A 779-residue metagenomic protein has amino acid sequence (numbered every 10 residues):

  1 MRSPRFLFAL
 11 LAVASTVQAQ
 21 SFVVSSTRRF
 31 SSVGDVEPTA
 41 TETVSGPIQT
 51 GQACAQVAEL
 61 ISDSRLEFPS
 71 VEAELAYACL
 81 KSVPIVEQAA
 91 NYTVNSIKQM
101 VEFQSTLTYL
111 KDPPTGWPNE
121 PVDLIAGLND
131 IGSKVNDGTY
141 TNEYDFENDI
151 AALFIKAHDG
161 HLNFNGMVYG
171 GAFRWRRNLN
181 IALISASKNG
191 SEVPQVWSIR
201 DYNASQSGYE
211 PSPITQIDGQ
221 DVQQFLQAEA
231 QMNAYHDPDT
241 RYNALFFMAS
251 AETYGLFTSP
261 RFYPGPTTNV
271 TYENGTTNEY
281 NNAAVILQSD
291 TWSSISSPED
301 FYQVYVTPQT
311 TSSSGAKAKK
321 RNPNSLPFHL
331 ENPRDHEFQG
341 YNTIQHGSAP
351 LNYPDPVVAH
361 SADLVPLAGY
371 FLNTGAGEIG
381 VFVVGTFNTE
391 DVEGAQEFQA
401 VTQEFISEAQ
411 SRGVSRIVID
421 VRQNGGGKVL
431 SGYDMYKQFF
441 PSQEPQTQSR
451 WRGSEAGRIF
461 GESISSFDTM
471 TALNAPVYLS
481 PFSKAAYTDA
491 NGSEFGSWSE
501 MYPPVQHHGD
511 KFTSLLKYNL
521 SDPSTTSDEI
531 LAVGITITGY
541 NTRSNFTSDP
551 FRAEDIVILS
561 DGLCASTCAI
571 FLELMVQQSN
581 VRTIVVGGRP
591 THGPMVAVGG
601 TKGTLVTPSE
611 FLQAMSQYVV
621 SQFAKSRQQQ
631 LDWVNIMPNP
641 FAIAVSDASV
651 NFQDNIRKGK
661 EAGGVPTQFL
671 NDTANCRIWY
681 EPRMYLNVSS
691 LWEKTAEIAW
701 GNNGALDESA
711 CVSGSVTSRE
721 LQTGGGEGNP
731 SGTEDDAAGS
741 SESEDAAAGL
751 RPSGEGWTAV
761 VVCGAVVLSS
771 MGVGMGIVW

Functional and structural regions predicted by a protein language model:
M1-R5, I97, F103, V778-W779: Positively charged n-region of N-terminal signal peptides that target proteins for export
S3-Q20, V760-G772: Cleavable N-terminal signal peptides of Sec/SRP-targeted secreted and luminal proteins
S15, N243-R261, P266, P503 (+4 more regions): Membrane-embedded alpha-helices of multi-pass membrane proteins, especially ion channels and transporters
V24, F30-I417, V421-G492, G562 (+5 more regions): Flexible, low-complexity junctional segments that flank or bridge functional domains
L430-R683: Conserved acidic, small-residue-rich alpha-beta core segments centered on
Q617-D745, G764-L768, V778: Pan-eukaryotic secretory-pathway lumenal catalytic ectodomains of glycan-active enzymes
D745-W779: Cleavable C-terminal sorting propeptides in eukaryotic secreted/cell-surface proteins
